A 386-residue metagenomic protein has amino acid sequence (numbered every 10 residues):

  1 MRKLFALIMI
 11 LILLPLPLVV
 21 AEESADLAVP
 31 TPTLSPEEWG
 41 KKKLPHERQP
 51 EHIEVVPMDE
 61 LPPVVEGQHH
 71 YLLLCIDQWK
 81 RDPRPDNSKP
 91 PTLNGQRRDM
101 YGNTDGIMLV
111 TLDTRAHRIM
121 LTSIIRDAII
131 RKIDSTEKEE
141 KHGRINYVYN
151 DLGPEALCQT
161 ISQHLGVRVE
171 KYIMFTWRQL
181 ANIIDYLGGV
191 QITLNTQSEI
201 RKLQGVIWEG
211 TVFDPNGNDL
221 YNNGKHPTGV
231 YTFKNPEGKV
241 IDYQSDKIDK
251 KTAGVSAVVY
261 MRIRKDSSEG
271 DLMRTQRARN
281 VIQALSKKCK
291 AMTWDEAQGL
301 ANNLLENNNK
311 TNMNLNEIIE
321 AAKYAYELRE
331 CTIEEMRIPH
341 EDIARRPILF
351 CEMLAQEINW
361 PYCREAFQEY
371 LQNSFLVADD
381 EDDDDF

Functional and structural regions predicted by a protein language model:
R2-A21: Sec-dependent N-terminal signal peptides of Gram-positive bacterial secreted proteins and lipoproteins
E23-F386: Non-catalytic, solvent-exposed segments at the cell envelope interface
